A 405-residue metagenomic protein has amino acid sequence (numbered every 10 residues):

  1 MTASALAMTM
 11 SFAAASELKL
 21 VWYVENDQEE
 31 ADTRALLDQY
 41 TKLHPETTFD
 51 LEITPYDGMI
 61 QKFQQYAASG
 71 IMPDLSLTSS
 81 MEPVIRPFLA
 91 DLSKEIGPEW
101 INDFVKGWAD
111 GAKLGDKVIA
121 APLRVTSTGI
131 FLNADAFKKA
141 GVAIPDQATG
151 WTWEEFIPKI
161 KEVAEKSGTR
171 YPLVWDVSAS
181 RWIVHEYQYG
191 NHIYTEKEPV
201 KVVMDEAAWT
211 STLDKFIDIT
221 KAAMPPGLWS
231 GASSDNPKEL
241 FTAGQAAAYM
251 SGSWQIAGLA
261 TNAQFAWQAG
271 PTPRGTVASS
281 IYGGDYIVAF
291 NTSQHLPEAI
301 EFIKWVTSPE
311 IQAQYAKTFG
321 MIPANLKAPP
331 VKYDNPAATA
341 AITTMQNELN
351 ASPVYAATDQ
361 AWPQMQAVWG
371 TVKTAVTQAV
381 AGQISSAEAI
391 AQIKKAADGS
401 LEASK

Functional and structural regions predicted by a protein language model:
S16-D27, T47-E52, D74-L75, I119 (+1 more regions): Short, well-ordered beta-strand elements
A35-K106, A120, K138-G141, E239-L240 (+5 more regions): Extracytoplasmic "Venus flytrap"/periplasmic binding protein-like
T78-G129, E155-I157, H185, Q268 (+2 more regions): Hinge/lid segment of periplasmic solute-binding proteins
R86-P87, W108-D146, W175-E198, I281-A289 (+2 more regions): Periplasmic solute-binding protein
S93-F104, D146-T149, P172, N191-S211 (+4 more regions): Short, solvent-exposed loop/beta-turn-alpha elements that line the ligand-binding surface or hinge of extracytoplasmic
I157-K161, P199-S230: Glycine-centered hinge/linker elements that transmit conformational signals in sensory and ligand-binding systems
W254-A257, I287-Q366: Mature extracytoplasmic/periplasmic domains
T343-A396: C-terminal capping/gating helix-and-loop segments adjacent to ligand/active sites or protein-protein/ligand interfaces
